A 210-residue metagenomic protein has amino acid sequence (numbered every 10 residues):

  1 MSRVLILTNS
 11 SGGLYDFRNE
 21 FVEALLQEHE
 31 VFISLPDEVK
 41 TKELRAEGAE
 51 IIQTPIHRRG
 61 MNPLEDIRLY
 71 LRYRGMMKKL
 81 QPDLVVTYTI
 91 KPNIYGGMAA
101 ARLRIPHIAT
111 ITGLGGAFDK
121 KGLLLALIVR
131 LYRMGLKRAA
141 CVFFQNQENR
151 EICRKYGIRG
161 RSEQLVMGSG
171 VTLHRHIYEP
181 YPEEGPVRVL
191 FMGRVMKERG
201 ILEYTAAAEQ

Functional and structural regions predicted by a protein language model:
S2-T8, A100-G116, Y132, F143 (+1 more regions): Active-site proximal beta-strand in glycosyltransferases
L7-L64, S162-L165: N-terminal strand-loop element at the rim of the active site of nucleotide-sugar-dependent glycosyltransferases
Y15-F17, L64-L71, P106, G116-R138: Nucleotide-sugar donor phosphate/pyrophosphate-binding loop at the beta->alpha transition of glycosyltransferases
M61-E65, R154-K155, G168-P186: Acidic anion/phosphate-binding donor-loop and adjacent secondary structure in glycosyltransferase catalytic cores
V85, K137-N146: A short beta-strand/loop micro-motif in the catalytic core of glycosyltransferases that engages the nucleotide-sugar
T87-N93, I111: Short His-centered aromatic/hydrophobic patch
G115, E148-N149, V166-I177, R194-K197: Short beta-strand->alpha-helix junction loop in the catalytic core of nucleotide-activated group-transfer enzymes
G170, P180-R199, Y204-E209: Conserved donor-binding/catalytic core segment of Leloir-type glycosyltransferases
